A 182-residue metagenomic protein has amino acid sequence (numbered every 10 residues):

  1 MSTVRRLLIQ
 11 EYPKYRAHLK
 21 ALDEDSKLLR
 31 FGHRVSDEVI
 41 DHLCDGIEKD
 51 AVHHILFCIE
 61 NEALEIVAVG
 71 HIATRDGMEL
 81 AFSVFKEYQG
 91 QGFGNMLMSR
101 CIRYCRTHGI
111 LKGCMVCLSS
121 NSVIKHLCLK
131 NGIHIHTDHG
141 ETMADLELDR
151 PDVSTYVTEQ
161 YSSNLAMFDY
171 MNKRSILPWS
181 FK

Functional and structural regions predicted by a protein language model:
S2-A17: A short beta-loop-alpha structural element at the N-terminal edge of CoA-dependent acyl/N-acetyltransferase catalytic
A17-R34: Helix-loop element at the rim of GNAT/NAT acetyltransferase active sites that forms part of the acceptor-substrate
R30-E79: Acetyl-CoA-dependent GNAT
I66, N95, S119-H139: Conserved active-site alpha-helix within GNAT-family acetyltransferase domains
A81-G90, L118: A short, internal acetyl-CoA/4′-phosphopantetheine-binding micro-motif in the GNAT/acyltransferase core
G90-C105, K112, H126, K130: Conserved acetyl-CoA-binding loop-helix of GNAT-fold acetyltransferases
G140-W179: C-terminal "cap" of GNAT-fold acetyltransferases
